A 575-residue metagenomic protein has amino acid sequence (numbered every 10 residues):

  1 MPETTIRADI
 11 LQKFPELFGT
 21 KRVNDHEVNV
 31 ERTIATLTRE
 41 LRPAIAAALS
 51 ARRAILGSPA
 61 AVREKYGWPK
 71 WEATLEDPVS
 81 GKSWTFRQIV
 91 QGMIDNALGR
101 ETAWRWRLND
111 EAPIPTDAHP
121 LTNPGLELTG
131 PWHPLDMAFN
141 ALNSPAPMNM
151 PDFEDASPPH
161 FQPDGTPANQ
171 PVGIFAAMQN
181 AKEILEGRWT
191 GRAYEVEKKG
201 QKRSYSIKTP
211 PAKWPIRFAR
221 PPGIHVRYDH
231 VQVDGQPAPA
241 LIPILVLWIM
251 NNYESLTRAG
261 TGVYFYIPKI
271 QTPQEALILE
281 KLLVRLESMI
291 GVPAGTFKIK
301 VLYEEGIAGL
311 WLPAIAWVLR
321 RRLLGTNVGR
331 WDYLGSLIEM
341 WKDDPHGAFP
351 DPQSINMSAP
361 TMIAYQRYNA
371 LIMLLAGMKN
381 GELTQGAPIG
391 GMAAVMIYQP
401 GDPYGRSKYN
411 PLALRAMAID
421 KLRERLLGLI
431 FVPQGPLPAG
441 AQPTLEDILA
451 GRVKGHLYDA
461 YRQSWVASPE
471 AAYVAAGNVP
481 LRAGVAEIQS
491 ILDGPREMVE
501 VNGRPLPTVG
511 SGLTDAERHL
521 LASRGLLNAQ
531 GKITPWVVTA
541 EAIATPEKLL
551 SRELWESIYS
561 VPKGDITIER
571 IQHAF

Functional and structural regions predicted by a protein language model:
P2-T20, N24, N29, T74-L75 (+6 more regions): Conserved alpha/beta-domain cores
R22-A103: Low-complexity, highly charged intrinsically disordered N-terminal segments that act as targeting/localization
R63-V90, N143-P145, Q162-E183: Glycine-rich loop at the start of a catalytic domain that most often binds anionic cofactors/ligands
